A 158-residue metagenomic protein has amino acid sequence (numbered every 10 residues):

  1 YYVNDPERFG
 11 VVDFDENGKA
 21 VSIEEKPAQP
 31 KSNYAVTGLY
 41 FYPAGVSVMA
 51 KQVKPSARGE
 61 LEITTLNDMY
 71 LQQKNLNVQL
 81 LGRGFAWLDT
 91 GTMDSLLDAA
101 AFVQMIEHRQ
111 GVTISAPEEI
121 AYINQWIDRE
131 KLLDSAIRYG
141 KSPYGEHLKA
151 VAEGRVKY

Functional and structural regions predicted by a protein language model:
Y1-Y158: Unchanged
